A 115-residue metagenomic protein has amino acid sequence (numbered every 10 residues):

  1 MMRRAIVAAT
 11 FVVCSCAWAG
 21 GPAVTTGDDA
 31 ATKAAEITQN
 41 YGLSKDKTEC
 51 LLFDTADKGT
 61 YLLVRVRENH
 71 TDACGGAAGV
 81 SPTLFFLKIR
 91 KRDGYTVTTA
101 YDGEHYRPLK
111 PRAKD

Functional and structural regions predicted by a protein language model:
M1-A5: Positively charged n-region of N-terminal signal peptides that target proteins for export
T10-V12, D46, H70: Secretory pathway export signals and precursors
C14-A19: N-terminal signal peptide c-region/cleavage motif recognized by signal peptidases
G20-L52: Short, non-transmembrane alpha-helical segments in secretory-pathway proteins
T38, K45, D57-L62, Y101: Eukaryotic scaffold repeat domains enriched in small/polar residues
T48-R90: Exposed beta-strand-loop-beta-strand "reactive/processing" segments of non-cytosolic proteins
D93-D115: C-terminal partner/receptor-binding element of secreted or periplasmic proteins
